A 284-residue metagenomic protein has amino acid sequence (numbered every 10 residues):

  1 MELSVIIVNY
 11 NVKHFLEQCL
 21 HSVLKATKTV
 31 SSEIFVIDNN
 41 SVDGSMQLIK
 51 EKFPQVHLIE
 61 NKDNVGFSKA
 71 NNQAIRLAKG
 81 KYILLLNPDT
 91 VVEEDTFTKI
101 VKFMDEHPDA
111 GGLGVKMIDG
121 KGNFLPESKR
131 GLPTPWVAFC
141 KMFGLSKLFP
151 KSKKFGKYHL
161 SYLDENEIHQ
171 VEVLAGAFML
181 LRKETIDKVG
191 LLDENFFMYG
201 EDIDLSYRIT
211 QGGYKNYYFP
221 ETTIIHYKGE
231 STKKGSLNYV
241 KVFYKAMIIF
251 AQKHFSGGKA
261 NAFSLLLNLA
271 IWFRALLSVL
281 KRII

Functional and structural regions predicted by a protein language model:
H21-S31: Short, acidic, metal-binding catalytic loop of nucleotide-sugar glycosyltransferases
S22, D38-Q47, D63: A conserved acidic beta->alpha catalytic loop
E60-A78, K99: Glycine-rich, basic loop-to-helix element that forms the pyrophosphate-binding segment of sugar-nucleotide handling
I83: Short aromatic/hydrophobic "clamp" motif used to bind/position activated sugar donors
E94-E127: Conserved donor NDP-sugar-binding/catalytic core segment of glycosyltransferases
L132-V171: Short, flexible, basic/aromatic active-site loop/helix in glycosyltransferases
L163-T223: A short, conserved alpha-helix in the catalytic core of glycosyltransferases
Y207-I284: Active-site-adjacent helix/loop segment of glycosyltransferases that harbors family-specific signature motifs
